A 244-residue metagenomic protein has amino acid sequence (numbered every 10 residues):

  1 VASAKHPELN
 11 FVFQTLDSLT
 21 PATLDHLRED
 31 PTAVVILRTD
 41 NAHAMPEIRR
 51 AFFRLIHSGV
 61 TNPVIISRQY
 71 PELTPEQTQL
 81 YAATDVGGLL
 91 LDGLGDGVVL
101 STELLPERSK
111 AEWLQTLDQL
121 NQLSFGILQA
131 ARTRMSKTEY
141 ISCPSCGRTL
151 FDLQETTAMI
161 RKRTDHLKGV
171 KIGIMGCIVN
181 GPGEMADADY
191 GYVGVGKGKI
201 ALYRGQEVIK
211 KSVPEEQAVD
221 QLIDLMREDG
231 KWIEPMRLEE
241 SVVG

Functional and structural regions predicted by a protein language model:
A2-H6, E184-A186, A201-Y203: Short loop/helix-cap segments at secondary-structure boundaries that form the rim of catalytic
A2-L167, K171-I174: Catalytic alpha/beta core domains of metabolic enzymes, predominantly
E8-V12, D189, V208: Active-site regions of enzymes building and remodeling cell-envelope glycoconjugates
L89, C143, C177, M185 (+1 more regions): Conserved, mostly hydrophobic/aromatic
A131, L167, K171, Y190-Y203 (+1 more regions): Iron-sulfur (Fe-S) cluster-binding modules
K162, A188-G191: Compact recognition or signaling/catalytic modules
V179-D187, G196: A C-terminal functional module that forms or caps the active site or interfaces directly with catalytic machinery
